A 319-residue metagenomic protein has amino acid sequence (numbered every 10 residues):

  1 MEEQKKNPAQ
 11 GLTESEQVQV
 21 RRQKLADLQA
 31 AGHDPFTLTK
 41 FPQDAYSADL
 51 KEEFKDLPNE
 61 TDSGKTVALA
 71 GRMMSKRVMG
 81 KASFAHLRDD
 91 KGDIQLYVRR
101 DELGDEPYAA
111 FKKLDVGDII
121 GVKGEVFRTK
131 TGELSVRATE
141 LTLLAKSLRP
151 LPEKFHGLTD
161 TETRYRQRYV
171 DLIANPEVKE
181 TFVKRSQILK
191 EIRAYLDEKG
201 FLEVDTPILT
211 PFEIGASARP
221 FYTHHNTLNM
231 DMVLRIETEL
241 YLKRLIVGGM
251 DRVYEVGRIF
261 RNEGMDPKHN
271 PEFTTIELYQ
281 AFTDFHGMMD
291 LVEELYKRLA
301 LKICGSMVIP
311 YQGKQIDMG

Functional and structural regions predicted by a protein language model:
M1-G319: Class II aminoacyl-tRNA synthetase catalytic cores and aaRS-like
